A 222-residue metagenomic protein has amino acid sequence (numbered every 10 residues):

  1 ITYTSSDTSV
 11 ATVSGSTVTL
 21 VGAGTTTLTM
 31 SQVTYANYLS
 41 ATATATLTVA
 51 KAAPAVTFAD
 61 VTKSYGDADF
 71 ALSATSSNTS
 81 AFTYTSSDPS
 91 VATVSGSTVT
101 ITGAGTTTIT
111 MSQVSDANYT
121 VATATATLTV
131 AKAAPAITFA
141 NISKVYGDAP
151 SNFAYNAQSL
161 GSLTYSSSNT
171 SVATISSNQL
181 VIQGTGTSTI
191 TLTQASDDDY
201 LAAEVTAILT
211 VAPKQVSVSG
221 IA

Functional and structural regions predicted by a protein language model:
I1-A222: Solvent-exposed beta-strand/loop surfaces, strongest in extracytoplasmic domains of secreted and cell-surface proteins
